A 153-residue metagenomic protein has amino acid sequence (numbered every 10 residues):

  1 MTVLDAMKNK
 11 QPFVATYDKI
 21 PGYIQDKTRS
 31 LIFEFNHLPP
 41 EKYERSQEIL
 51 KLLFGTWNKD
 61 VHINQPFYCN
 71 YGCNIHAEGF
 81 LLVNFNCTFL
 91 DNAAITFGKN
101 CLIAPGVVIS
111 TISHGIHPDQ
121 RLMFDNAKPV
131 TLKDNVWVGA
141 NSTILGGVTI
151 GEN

Functional and structural regions predicted by a protein language model:
M1-D60: Terminal amphipathic alpha-helical/low-complexity segments used for targeting or macromolecular assembly
M7, G55-W57, V61, C69 (+2 more regions): Hydrophobic beta-strand core residues of beta-sandwich domains
I32-F35, F54, V61, N74 (+2 more regions): N-terminal start-of-chain detector that recognizes signal peptides and the immediate post-cleavage beginning
F67-E78, L82-I150: Flexible, glycine/small-residue-enriched loop-and-beta-strand segment within the central core of proteins
